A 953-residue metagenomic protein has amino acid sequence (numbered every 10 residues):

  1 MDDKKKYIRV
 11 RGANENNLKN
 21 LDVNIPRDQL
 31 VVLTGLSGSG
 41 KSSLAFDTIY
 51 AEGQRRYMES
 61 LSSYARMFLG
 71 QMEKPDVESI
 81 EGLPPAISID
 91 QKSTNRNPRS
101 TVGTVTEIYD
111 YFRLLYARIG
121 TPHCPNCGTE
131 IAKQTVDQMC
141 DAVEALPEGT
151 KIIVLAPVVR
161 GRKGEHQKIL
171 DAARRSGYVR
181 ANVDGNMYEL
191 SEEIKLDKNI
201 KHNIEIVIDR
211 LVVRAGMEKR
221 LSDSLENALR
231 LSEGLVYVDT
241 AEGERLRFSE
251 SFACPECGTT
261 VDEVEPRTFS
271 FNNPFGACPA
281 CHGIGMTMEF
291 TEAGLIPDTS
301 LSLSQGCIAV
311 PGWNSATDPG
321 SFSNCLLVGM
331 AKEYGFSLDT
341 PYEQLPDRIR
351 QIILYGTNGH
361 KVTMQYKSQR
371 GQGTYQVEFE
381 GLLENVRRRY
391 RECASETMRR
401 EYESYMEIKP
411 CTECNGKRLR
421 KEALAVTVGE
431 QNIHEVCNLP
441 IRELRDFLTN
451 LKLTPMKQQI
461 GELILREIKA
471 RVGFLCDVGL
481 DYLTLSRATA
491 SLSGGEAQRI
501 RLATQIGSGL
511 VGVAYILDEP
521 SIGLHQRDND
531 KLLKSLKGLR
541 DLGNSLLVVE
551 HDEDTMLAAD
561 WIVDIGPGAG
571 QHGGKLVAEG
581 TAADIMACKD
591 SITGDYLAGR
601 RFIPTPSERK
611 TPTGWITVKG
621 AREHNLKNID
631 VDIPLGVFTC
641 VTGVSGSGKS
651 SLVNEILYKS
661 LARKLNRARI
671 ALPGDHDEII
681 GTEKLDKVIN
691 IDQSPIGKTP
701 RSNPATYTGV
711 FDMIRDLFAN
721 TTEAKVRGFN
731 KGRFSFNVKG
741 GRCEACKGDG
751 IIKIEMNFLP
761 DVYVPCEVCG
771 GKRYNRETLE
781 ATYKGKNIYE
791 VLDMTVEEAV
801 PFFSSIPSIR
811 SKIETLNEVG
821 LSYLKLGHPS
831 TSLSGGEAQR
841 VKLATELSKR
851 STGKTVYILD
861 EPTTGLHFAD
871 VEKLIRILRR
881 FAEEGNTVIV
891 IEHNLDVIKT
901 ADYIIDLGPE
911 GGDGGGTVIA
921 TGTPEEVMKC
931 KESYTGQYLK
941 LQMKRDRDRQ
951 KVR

Functional and structural regions predicted by a protein language model:
M1-R953: Conserved phosphate-binding elements of NTP-dependent enzyme cores
